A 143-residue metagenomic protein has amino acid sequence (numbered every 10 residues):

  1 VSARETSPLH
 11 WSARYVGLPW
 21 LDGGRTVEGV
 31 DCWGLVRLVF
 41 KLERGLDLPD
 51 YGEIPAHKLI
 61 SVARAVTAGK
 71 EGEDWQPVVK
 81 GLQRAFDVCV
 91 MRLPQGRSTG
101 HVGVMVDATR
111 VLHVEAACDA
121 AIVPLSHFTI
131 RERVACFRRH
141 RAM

Functional and structural regions predicted by a protein language model:
V1-V30: N-terminal intrinsically disordered, low-complexity, charge/repeat-rich segments that act as generic
S2-R4, L9, Y51-A120, S126 (+1 more regions): ...with weaker cross-activation on analogous glycine-rich loops/strands in unrelated enzymes
D22-G24, D47-G52: Surface-exposed patches in mature extracellular/periplasmic domains of secreted proteins
G24-R44: Active-site nucleophilic cysteine motif
K41-P49, L112: Bacterial peptidoglycan biogenesis and beta-lactam-recognition machinery
I130: Disulfide-stabilized, aromatic/cysteine-rich ligand-recognition loop
